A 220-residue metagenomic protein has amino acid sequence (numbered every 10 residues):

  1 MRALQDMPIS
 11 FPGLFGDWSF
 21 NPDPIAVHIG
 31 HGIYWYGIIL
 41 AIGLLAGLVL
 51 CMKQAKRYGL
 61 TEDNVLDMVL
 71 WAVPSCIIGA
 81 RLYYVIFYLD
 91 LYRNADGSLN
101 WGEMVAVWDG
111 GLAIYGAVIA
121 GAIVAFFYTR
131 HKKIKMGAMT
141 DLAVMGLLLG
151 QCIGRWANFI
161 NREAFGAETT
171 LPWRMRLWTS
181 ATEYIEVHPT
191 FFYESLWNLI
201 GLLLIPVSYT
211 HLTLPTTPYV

Functional and structural regions predicted by a protein language model:
M1-L212, P218: A feature for loop-to-transmembrane-helix boundaries and adjacent hydrophobic helices in multi-pass integral membrane
